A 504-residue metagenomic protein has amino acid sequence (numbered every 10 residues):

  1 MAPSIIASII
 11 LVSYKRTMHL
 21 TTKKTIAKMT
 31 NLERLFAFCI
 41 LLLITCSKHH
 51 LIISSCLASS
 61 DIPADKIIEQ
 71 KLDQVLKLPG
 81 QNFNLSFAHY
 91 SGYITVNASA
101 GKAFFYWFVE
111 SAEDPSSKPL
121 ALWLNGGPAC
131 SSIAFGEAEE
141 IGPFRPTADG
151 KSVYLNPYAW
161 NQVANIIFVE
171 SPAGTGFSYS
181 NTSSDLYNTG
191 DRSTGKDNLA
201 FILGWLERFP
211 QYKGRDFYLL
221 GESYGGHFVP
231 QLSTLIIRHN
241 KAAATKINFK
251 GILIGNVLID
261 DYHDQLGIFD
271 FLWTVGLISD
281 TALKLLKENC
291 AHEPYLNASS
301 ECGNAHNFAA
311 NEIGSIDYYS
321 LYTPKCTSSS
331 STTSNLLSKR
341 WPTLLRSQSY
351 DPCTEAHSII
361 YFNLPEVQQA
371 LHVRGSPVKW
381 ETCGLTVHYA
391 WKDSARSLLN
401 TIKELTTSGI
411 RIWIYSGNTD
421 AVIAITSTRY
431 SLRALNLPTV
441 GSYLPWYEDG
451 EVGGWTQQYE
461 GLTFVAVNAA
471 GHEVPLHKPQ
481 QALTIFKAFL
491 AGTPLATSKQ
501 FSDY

Functional and structural regions predicted by a protein language model:
A2-I10, R16-Y504: Terminal and linker regions of secretory-pathway proteins
